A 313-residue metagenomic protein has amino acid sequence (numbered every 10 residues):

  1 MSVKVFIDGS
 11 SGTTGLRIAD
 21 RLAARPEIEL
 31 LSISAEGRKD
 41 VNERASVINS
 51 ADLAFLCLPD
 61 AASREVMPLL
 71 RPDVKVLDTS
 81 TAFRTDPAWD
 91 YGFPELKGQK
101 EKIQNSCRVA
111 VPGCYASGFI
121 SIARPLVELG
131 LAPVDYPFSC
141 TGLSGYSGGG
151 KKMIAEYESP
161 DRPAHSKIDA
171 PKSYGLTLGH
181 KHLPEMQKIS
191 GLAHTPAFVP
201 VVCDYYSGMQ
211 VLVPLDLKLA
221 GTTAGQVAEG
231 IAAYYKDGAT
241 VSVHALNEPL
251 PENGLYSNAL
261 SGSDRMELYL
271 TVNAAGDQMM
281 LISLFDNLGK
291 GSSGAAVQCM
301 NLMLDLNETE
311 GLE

Functional and structural regions predicted by a protein language model:
M1-Y174, V272-A274, E310-L312: N-terminal Rossmann-like NAD(P) cofactor-binding subdomain of oxidoreductases, focused on the glycine-rich
S11-A45, P137, T141-G142, Y146-L281: C-terminal substrate-binding/catalytic lobe of Rossmann-fold NAD(P)-dependent oxidoreductases
V109, V227-G230, A296: PAPS/PAP-binding and catalytic site of the sulfotransferase fold
C114, L219, N287: Residue-level signal for short, function-critical loop segments
A116-A123, G179, S293, V297: Short, hydrophobic/amphipathic alpha-helical packing segments that form internal helix faces or helix-helix interfaces
P125-L129, D216, C299-L306: Active-site catalytic microenvironments for nucleophilic, acid-base chemistry
S257-E313: C-terminal helical cap and adjacent loop that interface with cofactors, partners, or active-site loops
